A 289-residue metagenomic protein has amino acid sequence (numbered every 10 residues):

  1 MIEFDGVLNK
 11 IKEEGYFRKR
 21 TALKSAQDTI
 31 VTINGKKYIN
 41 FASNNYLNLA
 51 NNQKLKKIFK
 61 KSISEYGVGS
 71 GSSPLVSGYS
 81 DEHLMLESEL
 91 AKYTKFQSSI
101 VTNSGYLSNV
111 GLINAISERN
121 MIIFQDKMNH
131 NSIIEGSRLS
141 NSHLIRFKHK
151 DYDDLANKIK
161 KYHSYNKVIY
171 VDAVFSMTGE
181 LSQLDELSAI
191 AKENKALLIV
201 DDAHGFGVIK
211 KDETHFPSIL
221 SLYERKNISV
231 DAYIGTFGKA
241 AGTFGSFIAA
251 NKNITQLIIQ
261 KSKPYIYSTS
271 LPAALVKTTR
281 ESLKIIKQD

Functional and structural regions predicted by a protein language model:
I2-G6, K10-Y66, A196: N-terminal "arm"/small-domain region of PLP-dependent enzymes with the aminotransferase-like
L49-A50, V208, P217-S221, G235 (+1 more regions): Short beta-strand-to-turn element immediately C-terminal to the catalytic PLP-Schiff-base lysine in fold type I
S73-Y79, E87-G111: Short loop-beta-helix segment that forms the pyridoxal 5′-phosphate
L112-N131: Conserved PLP-anchoring active-site segment centered on the Schiff-base-forming lysine
I145-V200: Active-site phosphate-binding strand-loop segment of PLP-dependent enzymes
N194-K195, H215-F237, Q256, Q260: Conserved active-site segment immediately N-terminal to the catalytic lysine that forms the internal aldimine
A240-D289: PLP-dependent aminotransferase class I/II
